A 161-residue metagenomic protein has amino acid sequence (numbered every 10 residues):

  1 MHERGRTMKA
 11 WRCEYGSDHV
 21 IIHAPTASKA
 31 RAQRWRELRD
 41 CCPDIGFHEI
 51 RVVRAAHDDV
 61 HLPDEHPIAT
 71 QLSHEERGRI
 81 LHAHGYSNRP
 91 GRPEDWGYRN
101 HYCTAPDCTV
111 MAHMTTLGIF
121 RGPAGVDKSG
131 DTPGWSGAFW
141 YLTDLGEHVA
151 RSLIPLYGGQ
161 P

Functional and structural regions predicted by a protein language model:
M1-M8, I68, R151-P161: Short intrinsically disordered terminal tails
H2-D18, V126-K128: Short aromatic-glycine-(Arg/Gly/Cys) micro-motifs in beta-strand/loop hairpins
E14-K29, Y102: A short, exposed loop/beta-hairpin motif centered on an aromatic-Gly-Thr core
P25-G46, V110-M111, T115-G118, G122 (+1 more regions): A short, charged, amphipathic alpha-helix used as a generic interaction element across diverse proteins
L38-P67: Short, mixed-charge low-complexity intrinsically disordered segments
H57-T109, T116, P155-L156: Short amphipathic alpha-helical interface segments
R99-K128, G134-A138: Short amphipathic alpha-helical interaction segments
K128-P161: Short, amphipathic alpha-helical interaction segments positioned at domain boundaries
